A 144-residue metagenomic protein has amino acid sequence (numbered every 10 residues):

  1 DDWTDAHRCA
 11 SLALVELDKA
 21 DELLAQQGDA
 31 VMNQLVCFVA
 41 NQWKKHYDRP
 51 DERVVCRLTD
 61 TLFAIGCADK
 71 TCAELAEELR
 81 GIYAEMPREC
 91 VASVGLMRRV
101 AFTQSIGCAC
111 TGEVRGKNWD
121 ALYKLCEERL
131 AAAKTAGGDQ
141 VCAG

Functional and structural regions predicted by a protein language model:
D1-L12, D18-K45, C56-D60, A73-R80 (+2 more regions): Conserved long alpha-helical elements within nucleotide-processing catalytic cores of c-di-GMP signaling and class III
S11, C56-L62, G66, A92-E128 (+1 more regions): A short glycine-enriched loop-to-beta-strand structural element that forms part of the catalytic core of nucleotide
A25, G66-K70, P87, A109-G112: Residue-level recognition of strand-loop junctions within catalytic nucleotide-signaling folds
A30, K70-A73, V114-K117: A generic structural signal for alpha-helix starts
K45-D51, Y83-R98, A132: Short catalytic/binding micro-motifs of nucleotide second-messenger systems
L130, K134, G138: Regulatory/sensor and coupling segments of signal-transduction and defense proteins
